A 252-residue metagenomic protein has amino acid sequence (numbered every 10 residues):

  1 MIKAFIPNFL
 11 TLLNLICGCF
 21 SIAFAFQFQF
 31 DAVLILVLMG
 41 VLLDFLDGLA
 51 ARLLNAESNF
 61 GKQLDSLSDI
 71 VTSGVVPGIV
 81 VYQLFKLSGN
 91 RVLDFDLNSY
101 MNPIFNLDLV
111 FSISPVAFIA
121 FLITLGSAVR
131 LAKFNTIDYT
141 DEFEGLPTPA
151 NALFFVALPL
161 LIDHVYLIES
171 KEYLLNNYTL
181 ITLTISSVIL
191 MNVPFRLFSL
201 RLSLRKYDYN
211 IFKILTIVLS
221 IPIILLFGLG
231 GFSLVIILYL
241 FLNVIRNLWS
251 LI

Functional and structural regions predicted by a protein language model:
M1-F45, I224-F227, G231-V235, Y239 (+1 more regions): Topogenic membrane-insertion module of multi-pass membrane proteins
M1-I2, F26-A32, E57, I104-P115 (+3 more regions): Short juxtamembrane and helix-loop transition motifs at transmembrane-helix boundaries in membrane proteins
M1-L15, R52-I70, V129-N151, R196-I211 (+1 more regions): Interhelical loop and helix-boundary elements at the membrane-water interface of polytopic inner-membrane proteins
F9-T11, L53-A132: Multi-pass membrane catalytic core of lipid/isoprenoid biosynthesis enzymes
L10-L13, V33-G40, I119-G126, N151 (+4 more regions): Hydrophobic alpha-helical transmembrane segments of polytopic
N14, G18-F24, V76-I79, I123 (+6 more regions): Helical transmembrane-bundle signal
F20-I35, G78-F118, L158-T179, L226-L229: Helix-coil boundary and interhelical linker segments in multi-pass alpha-helical membrane proteins
T140-I252: C-terminal membrane-associated helical module and adjoining short loops/tails
